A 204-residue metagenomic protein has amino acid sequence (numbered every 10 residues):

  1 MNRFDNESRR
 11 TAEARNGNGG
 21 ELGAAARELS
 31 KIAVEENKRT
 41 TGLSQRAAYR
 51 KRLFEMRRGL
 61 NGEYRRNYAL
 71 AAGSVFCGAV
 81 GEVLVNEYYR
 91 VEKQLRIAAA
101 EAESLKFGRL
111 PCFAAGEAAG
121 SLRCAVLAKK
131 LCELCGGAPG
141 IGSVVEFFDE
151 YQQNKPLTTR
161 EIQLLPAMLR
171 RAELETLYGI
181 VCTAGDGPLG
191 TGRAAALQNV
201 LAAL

Functional and structural regions predicted by a protein language model:
N2-R3, R9-G116, A195-N199: ATP-dependent phospho-/nucleotidyl transfer catalytic cores
F107-L110, G185, L189: Structured alpha-helical bundle/scaffold domains in large eukaryotic membrane-trafficking regulators
G120-R160, L169-P188: Active-site activation/catalytic loop segments of kinase-like enzymes and analogous catalytic loops in related
Q163: Mid-to-C-terminal catalytic subdomains of enzymes that bind/position adenosyl phosphate moieties or nucleic-acid
L189, A195-L204: Hydrophobic/aromatic interaction determinants used to assemble and anchor large protein complexes
